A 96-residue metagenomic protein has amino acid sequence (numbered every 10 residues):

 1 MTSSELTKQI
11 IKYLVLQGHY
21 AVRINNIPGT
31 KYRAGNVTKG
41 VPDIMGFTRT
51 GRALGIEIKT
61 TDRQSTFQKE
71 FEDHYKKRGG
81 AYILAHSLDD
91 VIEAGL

Functional and structural regions predicted by a protein language model:
M1-L96: Catalytic phosphate/metal-binding cores of nucleic-acid and nucleotide-processing enzymes, i.e., regions that mediate
